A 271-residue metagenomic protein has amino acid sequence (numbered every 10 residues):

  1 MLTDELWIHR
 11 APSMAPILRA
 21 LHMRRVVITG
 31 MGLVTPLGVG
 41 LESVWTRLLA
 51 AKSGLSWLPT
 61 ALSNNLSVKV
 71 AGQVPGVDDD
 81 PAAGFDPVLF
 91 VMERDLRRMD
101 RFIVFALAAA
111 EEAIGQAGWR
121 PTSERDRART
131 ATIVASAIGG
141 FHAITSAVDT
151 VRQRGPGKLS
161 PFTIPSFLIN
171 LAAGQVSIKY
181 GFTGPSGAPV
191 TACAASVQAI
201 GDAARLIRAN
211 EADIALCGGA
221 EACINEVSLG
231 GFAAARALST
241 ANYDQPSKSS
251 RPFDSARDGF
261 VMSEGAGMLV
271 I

Functional and structural regions predicted by a protein language model:
A15-H22, V39, L49-T60, L96 (+2 more regions): Acyl-thioester C-C bond-transforming condensing/cleaving domain
I17-D95: ACP-dependent fatty acid/polyketide chain-elongation machinery
A61-W119, A143, I169-T183: A glycine- and small-residue-enriched flexible loop/hinge segment at structural boundaries
